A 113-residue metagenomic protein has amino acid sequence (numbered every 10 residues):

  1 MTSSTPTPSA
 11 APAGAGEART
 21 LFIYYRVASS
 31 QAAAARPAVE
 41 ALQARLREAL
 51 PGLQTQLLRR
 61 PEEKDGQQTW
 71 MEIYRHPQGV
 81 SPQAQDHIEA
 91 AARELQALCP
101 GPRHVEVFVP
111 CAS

Functional and structural regions predicted by a protein language model:
M1-H87, E106-S113: Short S/T/G/P-rich N-terminal loop/turn motif that feeds into the first structured element of a domain
D86-E94: Short, aromatic/basic amphipathic alpha-helical patches
E94-V109: Conserved short beta-strand edge segments in small beta-sheet-based binding/regulatory domains
